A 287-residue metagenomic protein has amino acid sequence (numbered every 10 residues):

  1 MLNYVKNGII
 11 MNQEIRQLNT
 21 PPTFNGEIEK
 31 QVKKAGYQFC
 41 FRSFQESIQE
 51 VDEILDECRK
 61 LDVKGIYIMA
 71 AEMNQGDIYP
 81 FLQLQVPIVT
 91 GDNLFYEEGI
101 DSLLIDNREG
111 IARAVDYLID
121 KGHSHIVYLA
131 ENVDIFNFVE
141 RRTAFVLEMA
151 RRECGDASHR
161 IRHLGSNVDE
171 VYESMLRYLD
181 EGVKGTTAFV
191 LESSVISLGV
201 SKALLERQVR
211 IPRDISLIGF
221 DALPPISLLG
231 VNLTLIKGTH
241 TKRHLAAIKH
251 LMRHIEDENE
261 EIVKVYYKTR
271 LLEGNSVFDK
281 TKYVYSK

Functional and structural regions predicted by a protein language model:
M1-I54, K64: Amphipathic helical "hinge" segments at domain boundaries
G8-I10, D62-A70, V127-A130, I161 (+2 more regions): Periplasmic-binding protein-like
N12-T23, F41-E50, S102-R113, L129-L176 (+4 more regions): Hinge/beta->alpha junction and helix N-cap segments in small-molecule ligand-binding domains
Q38, G65, Q85-V89, D101 (+3 more regions): Proline-centered loop/turn at the N-terminus of a beta-strand
Q49-V63, E170-G185: Short, well-structured alpha-helical segments in soluble
M69-G110, V195, D221-L233: Flexible loop/hinge segments that line or gate small-molecule binding clefts
L176-K287: Flexible loop/turn connectors
